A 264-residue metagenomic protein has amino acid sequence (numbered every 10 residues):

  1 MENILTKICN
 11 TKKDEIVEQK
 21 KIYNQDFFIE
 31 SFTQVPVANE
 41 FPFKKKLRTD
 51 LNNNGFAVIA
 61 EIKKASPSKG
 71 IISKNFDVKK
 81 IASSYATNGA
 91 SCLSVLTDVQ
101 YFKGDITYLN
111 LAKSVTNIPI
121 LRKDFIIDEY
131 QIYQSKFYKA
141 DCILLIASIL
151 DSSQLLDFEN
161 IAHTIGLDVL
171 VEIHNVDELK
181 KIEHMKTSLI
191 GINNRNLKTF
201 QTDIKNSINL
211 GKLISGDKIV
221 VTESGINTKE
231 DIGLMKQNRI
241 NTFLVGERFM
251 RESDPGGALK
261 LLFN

Functional and structural regions predicted by a protein language model:
E2-S73: An N-cap/entry alpha-helix motif that binds or orients negatively charged groups
I8, A60, Y85, S135 (+4 more regions): Conserved, mostly hydrophobic/aromatic
T11, E61-A65, D98, F125 (+5 more regions): Active-site beta-loop-alpha junctions enriched in small/polar residues
A57, I62, K69-L170, V176-K181 (+1 more regions): N-terminal active-site wall of soluble small-molecule enzyme domains
I127-K139, N175-M185, T222, I226-V245: Catalytic cores of alpha/beta
Q134-Q154, G191-F200, I240-L259: Glycine-rich phosphate-binding active-site loops on the catalytic face of alpha/beta enzymes
L189-R239, F243-V245: Catalytic-face loop-and-helix region of soluble metabolic enzyme cores
N209-L213, K236, R251-N264: C-terminal helical cap(s) of enzyme catalytic domains, especially alpha/beta-barrels
